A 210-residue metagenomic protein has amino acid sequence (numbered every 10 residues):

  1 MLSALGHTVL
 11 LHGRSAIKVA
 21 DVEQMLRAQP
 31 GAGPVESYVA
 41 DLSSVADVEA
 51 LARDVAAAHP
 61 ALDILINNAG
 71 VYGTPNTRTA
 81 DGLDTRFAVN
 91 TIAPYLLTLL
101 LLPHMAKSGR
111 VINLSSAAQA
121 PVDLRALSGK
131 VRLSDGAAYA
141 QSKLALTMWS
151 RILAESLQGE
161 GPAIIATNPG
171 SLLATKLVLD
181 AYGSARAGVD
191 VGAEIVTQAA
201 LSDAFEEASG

Functional and structural regions predicted by a protein language model:
M1-G13: Canonical Rossmann dinucleotide-binding motif of NAD(H)/NADP(H)-dependent dehydrogenases/reductases, specifically
A4, T98-L100, S150-S156, A200-L201: Alpha-helical segments that scaffold the active site and NAD(P)H-binding pocket of short-chain dehydrogenase/reductase
A16-I17, Y38-R53: The beta1-alpha1 cofactor-binding region of Rossmann-like NAD(H)/NADP(H)-dependent oxidoreductases
E36, A50-A57, T74-N76, D81-A88: Active-site Tyr-X3-Lys motif and surrounding loop/helix of classical short-chain dehydrogenase/reductase
G70-R78, D84, K107-E160, N168-A185: Catalytic loop of short-chain dehydrogenase/reductase
Y95, L144-R151, E155, D190-T197: Conserved active-site helix of classical SDR/Rossmann-fold NAD(P)-dependent CH-OH oxidoreductases
S184-G210: C-terminal helical subdomain
